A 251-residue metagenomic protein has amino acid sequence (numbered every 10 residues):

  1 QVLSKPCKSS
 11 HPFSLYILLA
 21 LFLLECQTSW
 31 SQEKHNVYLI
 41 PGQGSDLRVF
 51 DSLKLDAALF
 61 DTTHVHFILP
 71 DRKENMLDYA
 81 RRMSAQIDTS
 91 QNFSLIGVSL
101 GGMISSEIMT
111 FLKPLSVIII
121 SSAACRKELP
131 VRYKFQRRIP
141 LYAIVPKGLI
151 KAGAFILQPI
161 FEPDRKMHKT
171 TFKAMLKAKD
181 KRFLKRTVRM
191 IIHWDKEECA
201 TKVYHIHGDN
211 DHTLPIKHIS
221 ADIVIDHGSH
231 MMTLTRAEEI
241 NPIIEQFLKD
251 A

Functional and structural regions predicted by a protein language model:
Q32-D71: Conserved HGGG/HGGXW glycine-rich cap/lid loop of the alpha/beta-hydrolase fold
D51, F60-S94: Active-site loop/oxyanion-hole signature of alpha/beta-hydrolase fold enzymes
V65-F67, I223-G228: Short glycine-rich catalytic loops that host catalytic nucleophiles or stabilize transition states across multiple
E74, G228-I243: Catalytic histidine-centered segment of alpha/beta-hydrolase-like enzymes
I96-S105: Gly/Ala-rich beta-loop-alpha elbow adjacent to hydrolase catalytic centers
K113-P146: Flexible "cap/lid" loop of the alpha/beta hydrolase fold
G148-D195: Conserved alpha/beta-hydrolase catalytic His-Asp/Glu region
H205-H207, D211: Short beta-strand/loop motif that positions the catalytic acidic residue of the alpha/beta-hydrolase fold
